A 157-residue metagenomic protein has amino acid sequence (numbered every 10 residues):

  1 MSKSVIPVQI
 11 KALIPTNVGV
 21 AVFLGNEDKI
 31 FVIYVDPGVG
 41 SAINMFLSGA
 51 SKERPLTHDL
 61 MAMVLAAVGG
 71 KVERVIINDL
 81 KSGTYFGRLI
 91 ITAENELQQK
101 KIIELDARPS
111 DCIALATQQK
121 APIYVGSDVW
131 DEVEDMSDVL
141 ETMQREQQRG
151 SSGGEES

Functional and structural regions predicted by a protein language model:
M1-S157: Divalent-cation
